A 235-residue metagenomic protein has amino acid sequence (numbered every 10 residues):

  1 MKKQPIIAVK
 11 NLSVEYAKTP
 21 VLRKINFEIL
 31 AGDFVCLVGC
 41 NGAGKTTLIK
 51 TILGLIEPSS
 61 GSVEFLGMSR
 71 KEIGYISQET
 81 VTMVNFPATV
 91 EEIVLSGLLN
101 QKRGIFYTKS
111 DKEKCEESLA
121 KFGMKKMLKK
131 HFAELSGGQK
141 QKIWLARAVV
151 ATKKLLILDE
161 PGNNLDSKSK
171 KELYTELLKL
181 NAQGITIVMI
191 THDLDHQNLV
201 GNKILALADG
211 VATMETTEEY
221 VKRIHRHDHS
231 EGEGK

Functional and structural regions predicted by a protein language model:
V38-C40: The feature captures the beta-strand-to-loop junction immediately N-terminal to the Walker
G61-K71: Conserved ABC transporter NBD signature motif
K109-M127: Conserved ABC ATPase "signature" region
H131-L135: Conserved ABC ATPase signature
L156-D159: Catalytic Walker B motif of ABC-type/P-loop ATPase nucleotide-binding domains
T191-H192: H-loop/switch region of ABC-family ATPase nucleotide-binding domains
K203-T217: H-loop (His-switch) and adjacent beta-strand-loop-beta switch element of ABC-type ATPase nucleotide-binding domains
